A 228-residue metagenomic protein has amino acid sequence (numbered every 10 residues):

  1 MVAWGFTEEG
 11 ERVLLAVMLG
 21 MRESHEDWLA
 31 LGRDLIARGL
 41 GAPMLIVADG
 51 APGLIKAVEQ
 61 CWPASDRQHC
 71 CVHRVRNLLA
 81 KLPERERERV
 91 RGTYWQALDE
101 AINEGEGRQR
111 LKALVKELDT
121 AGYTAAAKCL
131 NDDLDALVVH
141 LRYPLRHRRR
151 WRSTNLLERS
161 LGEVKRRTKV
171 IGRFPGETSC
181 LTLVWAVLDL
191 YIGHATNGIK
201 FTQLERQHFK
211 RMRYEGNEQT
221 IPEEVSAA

Functional and structural regions predicted by a protein language model:
M1-A48, P52, K56, C61-A64 (+1 more regions): RNase H-like nuclease fold core
A3, R12, I46-D49, V58 (+6 more regions): Mobile genetic element proteins and their domesticated derivatives, centered on retroelements and DNA transposons
M18-W28, G32-A37, E59, L82-T93 (+4 more regions): A detector of single, family-specific signature residues that are central to catalytic or substrate-handling motifs
G20-S24, I46, R67-C70, L82-E86 (+3 more regions): A generic short alpha-helical patch detector that favors 3-5-residue windows in or near N-terminal regions
W28-L29, W62, C71, R148-W151 (+1 more regions): Tryptophan-centered motif/residue detector
P43-I46, R67-C70, G122, G172-G176: Short, surface-exposed helix-loop/turn micro-motifs enriched in polar/charged residues
L45-P52, A57-W95: Conserved beta-strand -> loop -> alpha-helix junction used to position metal-binding or nucleic-acid-contacting
D99-A228: Acidic/histidine-rich catalytic cores and adjacent linkers of DNA breakage/strand-transfer/modification proteins
